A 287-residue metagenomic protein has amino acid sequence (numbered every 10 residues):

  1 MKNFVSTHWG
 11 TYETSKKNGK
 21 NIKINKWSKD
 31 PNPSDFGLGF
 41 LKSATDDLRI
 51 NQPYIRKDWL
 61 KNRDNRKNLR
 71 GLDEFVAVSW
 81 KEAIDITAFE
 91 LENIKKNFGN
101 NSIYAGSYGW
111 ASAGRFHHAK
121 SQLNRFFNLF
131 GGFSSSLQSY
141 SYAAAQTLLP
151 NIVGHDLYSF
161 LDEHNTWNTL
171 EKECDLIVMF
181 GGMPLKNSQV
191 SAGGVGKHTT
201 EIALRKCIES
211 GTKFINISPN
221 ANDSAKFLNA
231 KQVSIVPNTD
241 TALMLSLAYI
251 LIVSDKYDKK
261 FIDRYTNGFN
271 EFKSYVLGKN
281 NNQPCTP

Functional and structural regions predicted by a protein language model:
M1-K256, G268, G278: N-terminal export/assembly segments and adjacent metallocofactor-ligating motifs of anaerobic energy-metabolism
D255-C285: Internal, active-site/partner-interface "lid" segment
